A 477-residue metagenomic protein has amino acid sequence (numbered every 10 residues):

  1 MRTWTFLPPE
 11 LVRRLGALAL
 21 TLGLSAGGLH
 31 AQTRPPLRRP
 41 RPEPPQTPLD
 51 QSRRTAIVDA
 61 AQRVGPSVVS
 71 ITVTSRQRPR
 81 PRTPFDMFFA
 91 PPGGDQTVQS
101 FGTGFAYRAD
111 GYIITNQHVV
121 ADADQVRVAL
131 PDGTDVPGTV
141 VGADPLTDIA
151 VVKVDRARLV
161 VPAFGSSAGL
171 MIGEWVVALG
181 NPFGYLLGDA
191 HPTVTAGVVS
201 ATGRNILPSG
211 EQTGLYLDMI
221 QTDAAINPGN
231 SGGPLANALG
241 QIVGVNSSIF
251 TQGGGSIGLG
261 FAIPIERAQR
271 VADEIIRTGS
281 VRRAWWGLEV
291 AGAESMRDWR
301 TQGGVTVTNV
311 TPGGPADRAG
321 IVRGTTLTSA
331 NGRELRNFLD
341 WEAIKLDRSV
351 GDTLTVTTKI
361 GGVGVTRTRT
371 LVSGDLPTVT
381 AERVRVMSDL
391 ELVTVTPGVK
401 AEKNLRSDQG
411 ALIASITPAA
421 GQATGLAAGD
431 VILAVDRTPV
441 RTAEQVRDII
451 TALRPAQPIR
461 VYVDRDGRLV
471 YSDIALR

Functional and structural regions predicted by a protein language model:
T3-G16: Bacterial N-terminal signal peptides that target proteins for export
L15-G27: Bacterial N-terminal signal peptides
Q32-A319, S329-E334, F338-D352, K359-S388 (+3 more regions): Serine-dependent protease modules
I113-I114, A316-F338, I413, A420-E444: Conserved PDZ fold ligand-binding element
D155-A157, Q221-A225, V305-T311, Q409-A423 (+1 more regions): Acidic- and glycine-rich mobile interface elements
L390-G421, A427-L433: C-terminal accessory/binding modules appended to enzymatic or scaffolding proteins
V461-D464: Short, exposed beta-strand-loop hairpins at the edges of beta-sheets in extracellular/periplasmic proteins
R468-L476: Short, low-complexity, Pro/Ser/Thr/Gly-rich segments in the mature regions of secreted, periplasmic
